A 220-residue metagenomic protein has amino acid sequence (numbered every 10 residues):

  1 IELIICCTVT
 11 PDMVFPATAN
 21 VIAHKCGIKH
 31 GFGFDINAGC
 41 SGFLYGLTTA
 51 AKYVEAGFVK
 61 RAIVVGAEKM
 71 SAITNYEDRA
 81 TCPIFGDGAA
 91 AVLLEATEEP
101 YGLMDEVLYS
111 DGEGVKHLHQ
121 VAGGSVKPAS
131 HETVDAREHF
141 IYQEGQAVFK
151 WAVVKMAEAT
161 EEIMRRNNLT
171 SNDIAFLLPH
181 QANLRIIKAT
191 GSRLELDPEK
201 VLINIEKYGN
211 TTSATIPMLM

Functional and structural regions predicted by a protein language model:
E2-I5, I63, A175: Conserved beta-strand elements of the Class I
C7-M13, A38-S41, G66-S71, Y109-D111 (+1 more regions): Acidic, glycine-rich active-site loops and adjacent beta-strand->loop/helix elements that engage anionic groups
T10-P11, H24, I28-H30, A38-F58 (+5 more regions): Claisen-condensing/thiolase-fold acyl-transfer catalytic domains that form or cleave C-C bonds in fatty acid
M13-G27, V64-M70, S125-T133, I186-P198: Acidic-glycine-rich active-site phosphate/pyrophosphate-binding loop
E55-A89: Flexible, glycine-rich active-site loops centered on histidine and acidic residues that chelate a metal or position
D78-K150, V154, E158: Condensing-enzyme catalytic core mediating Claisen C-C bond formation in acyl metabolism
